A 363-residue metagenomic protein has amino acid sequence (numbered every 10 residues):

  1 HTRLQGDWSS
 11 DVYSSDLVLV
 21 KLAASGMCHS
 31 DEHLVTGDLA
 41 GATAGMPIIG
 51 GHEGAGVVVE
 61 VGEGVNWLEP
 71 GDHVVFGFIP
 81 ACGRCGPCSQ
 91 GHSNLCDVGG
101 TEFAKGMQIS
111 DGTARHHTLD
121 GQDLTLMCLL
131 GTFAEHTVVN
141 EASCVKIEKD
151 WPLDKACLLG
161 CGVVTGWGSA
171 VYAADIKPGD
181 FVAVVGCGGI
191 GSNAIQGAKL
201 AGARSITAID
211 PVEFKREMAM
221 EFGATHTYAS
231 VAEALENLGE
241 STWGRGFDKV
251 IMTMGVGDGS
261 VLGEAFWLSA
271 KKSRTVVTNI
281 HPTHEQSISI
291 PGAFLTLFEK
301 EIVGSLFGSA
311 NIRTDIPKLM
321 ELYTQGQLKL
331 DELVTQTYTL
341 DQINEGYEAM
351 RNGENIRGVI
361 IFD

Functional and structural regions predicted by a protein language model:
H1-Y13: Single conserved hydrophobic/aromatic residue that forms the stacking wall/gate of nucleotide- or nucleobase-binding
S9, E69-P70, K177, A270: Residue-level recognition of short, solvent-exposed, well-ordered loop/turn junctions that link secondary-structure
S10, S15-S25, L39-S89, N94 (+2 more regions): Glycine-rich beta-strand-centered segment in the early N-terminal region that forms part of a ligand/cofactor-binding
F78-A142: Cysteine-cluster motifs in flexible loop/terminal segments that predominantly coordinate metals
E135-H136, A142-C144, E148-A232: Mid-domain Rossmann-like dinucleotide-binding core that forms the NAD(H)/NADP(H) cofactor-binding site
A174-K177, E213-E301: Glycine-rich cofactor phosphate-binding loops and adjacent beta1-alpha1 units of small-molecule cofactor enzyme domains
A232-E233, G263-W267, S309-D363: C-terminal hydrophobic helical "lid"/dimerization subdomain of Rossmann-like NAD(P)H-dependent oxidoreductases
